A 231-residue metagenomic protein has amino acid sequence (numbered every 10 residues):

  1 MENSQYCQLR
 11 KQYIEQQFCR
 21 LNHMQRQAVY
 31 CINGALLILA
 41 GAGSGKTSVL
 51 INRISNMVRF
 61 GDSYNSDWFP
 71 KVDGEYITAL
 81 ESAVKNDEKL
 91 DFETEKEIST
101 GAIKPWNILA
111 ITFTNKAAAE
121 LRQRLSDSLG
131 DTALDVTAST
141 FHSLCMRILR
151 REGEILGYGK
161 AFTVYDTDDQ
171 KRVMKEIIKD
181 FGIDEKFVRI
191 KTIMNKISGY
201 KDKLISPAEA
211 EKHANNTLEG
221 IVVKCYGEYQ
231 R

Functional and structural regions predicted by a protein language model:
E2-K11, E15, N33-A35, S55-R231: A basic/glycine-biased coupling hinge at the interface between accessory DNA-binding modules
Q17-G34: N-terminal pre-P-loop "Q-motif" helix
Q25, K46, T140: Acidic active-site catalytic centers that drive phospho-/nucleotidyl reactions and related ester hydrolyses
A28, A40-A42, A110, A117-A118: Small-residue (primarily alanine) positions within well-ordered alpha-helices, especially packing/interaction faces
N33-R53: Walker A/P-loop
